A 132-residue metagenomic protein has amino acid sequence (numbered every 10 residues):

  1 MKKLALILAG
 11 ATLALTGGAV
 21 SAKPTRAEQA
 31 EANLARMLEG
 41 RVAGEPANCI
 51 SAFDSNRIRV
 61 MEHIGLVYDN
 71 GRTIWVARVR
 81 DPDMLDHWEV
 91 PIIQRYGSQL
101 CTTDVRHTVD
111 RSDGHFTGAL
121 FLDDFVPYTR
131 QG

Functional and structural regions predicted by a protein language model:
M1-I7: Bacterial N-terminal signal peptides that target proteins for export
L8, E62, T129: Residues that line or immediately flank small-molecule/substrate-binding pockets and catalytic motifs
G17-A19: N-terminal signal peptide c-region/cleavage motif recognized by signal peptidases
S21-I74: N-terminal secretory signal peptides
I74-D81: A short macromolecule-binding patch
P82-G132: Helix-rich interaction surfaces within compact, conserved domain-sized segments that mediate assembly or partner
